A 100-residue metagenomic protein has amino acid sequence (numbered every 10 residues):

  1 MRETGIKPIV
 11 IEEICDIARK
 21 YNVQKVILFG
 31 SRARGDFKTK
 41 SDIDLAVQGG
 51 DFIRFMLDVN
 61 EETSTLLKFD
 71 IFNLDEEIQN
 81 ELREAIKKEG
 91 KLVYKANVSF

Functional and structural regions predicted by a protein language model:
M1-K25, A33-T39, Q48-F100: Catalytic core of pol beta-like nucleotidyltransferases
